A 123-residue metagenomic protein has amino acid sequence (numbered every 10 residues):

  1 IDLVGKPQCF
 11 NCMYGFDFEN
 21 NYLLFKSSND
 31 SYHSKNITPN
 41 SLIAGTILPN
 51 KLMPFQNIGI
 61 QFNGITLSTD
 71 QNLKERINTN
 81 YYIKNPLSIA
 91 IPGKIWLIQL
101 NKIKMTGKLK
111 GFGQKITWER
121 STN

Functional and structural regions predicted by a protein language model:
I1-N29, I37, I43-L48: Short beta-strand segments
L3, N50-L52, P86: Short beta-turn/strand-loop junction motif enriched in small, turn-promoting residues
P7-C9, I37-T38, Q56-I58, K110: Short glycine/proline-enriched turns and hinge-like loops at secondary-structure junctions
E19-N21, M53-Q56: Short, solvent-exposed loop/turn segments that connect beta-strands within catalytic domains and beta-strand-rich
F25-K26, K35-I37, L87, K108: Short histidine-centered beta-strand/loop micro-motifs that create catalytic or ligand/metal-coordination sites
S27-S31, S41-P49, E75-N85: Short acidic (Asp/Glu) patches
P54-N123: Charged, gly/pro-rich active-site loop segments
